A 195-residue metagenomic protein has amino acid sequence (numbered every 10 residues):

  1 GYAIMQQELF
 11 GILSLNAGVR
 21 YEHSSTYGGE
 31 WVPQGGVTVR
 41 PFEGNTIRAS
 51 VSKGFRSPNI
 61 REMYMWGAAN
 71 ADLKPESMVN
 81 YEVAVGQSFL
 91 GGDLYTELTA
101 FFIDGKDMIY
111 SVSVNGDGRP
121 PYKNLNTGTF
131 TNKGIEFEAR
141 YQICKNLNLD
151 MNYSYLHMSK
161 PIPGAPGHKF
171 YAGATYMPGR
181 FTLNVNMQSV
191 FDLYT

Functional and structural regions predicted by a protein language model:
G1, G18-H23, M65-A71, P121-N126 (+2 more regions): Extracellular loop and loop/strand-boundary signature of outer-membrane beta-barrel proteins
G1-A3, V19, W31-V37, A69 (+4 more regions): Hydrophobic, lipid-facing positions within transmembrane beta-strands of outer-membrane proteins
G1-S24, E30-Q34, T38, S52 (+2 more regions): Surface-exposed extracellular loop regions of Gram-negative outer-membrane beta-barrel proteins
E8-L15, A100-D104, K123-Y194: Gram-negative outer-membrane beta-barrel transporters
S24-E30, K74-M78, G128-N132, P163-G167: Transmembrane beta-barrel outer-membrane domains
Y27-P33, I60-W66, M108-G116, N152-A165 (+1 more regions): Outer-membrane beta-barrel translocator domains and adjoining extracellular loop/strand segments of Gram-negative
T38-R40, T46-R48, P75-K133, R140-Q142: Membrane-embedded beta-barrel scaffold of Gram-negative outer-membrane proteins
E43, K53, Q87-G91, Y176-R180: A generic beta-sheet turn/junction motif
